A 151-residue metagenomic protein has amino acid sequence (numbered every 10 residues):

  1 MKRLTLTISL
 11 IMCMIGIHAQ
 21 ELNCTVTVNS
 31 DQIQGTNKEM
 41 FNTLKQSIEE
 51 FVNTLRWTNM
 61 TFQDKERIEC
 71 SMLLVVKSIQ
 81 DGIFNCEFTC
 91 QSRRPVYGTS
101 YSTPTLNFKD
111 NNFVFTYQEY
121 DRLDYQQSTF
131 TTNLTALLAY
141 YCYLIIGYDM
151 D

Functional and structural regions predicted by a protein language model:
M1-C24: Bacterial Sec-dependent N-terminal signal peptides
L6, N53, G147: Residue-level marker of positions within ordered structural domains that often coincide with functionally constrained
Q20-N85, V96-G98: Start-of-domain marker
N85-D151: Acidic/His-rich structured neighborhood in mature extracellular/periplasmic domains
